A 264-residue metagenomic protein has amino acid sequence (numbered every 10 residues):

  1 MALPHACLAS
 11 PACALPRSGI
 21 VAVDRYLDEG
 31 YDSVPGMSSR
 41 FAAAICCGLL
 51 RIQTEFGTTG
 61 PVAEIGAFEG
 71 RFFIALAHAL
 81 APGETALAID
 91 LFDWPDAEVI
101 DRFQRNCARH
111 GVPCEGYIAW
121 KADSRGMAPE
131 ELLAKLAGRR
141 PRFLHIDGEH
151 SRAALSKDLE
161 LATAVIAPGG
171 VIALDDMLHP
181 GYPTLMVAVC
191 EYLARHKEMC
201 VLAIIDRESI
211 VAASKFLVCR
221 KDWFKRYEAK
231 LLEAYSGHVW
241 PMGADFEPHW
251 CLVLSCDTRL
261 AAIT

Functional and structural regions predicted by a protein language model:
M1-H145, E149-A173, M177-T264: A short alpha-helical cap/connector motif
